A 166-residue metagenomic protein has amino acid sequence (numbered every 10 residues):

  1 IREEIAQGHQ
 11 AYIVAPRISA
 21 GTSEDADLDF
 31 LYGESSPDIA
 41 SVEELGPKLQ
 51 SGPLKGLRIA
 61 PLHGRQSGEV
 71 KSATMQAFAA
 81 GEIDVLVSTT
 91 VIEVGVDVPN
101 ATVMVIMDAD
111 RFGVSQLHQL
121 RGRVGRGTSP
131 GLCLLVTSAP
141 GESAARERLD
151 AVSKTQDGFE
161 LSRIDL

Functional and structural regions predicted by a protein language model:
I1-S153: Inter-lobe coupling/hinge segments of SF2-like helicase ATPases
P16-S19, K154-L166: C-terminal or mid-to-C-terminal helical accessory/interaction module adjacent to the motor/catalytic core
